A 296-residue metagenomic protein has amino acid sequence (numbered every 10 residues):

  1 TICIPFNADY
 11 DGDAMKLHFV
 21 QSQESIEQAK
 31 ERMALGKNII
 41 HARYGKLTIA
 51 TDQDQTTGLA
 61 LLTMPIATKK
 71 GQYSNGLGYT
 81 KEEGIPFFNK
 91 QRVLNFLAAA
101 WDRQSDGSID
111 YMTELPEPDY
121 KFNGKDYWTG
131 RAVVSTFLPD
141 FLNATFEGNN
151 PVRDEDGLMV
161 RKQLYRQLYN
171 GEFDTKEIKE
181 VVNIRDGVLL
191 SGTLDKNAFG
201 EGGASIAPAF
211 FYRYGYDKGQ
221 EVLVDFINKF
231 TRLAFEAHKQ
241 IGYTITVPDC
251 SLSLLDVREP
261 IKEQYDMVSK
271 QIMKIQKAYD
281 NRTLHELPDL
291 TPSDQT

Functional and structural regions predicted by a protein language model:
T1-L290: Feature marking long nucleic-acid-engaging regions of large polymerase/nuclease enzymes
P292-T296: Gly/Pro-rich turn-and-neighbor structural signature
